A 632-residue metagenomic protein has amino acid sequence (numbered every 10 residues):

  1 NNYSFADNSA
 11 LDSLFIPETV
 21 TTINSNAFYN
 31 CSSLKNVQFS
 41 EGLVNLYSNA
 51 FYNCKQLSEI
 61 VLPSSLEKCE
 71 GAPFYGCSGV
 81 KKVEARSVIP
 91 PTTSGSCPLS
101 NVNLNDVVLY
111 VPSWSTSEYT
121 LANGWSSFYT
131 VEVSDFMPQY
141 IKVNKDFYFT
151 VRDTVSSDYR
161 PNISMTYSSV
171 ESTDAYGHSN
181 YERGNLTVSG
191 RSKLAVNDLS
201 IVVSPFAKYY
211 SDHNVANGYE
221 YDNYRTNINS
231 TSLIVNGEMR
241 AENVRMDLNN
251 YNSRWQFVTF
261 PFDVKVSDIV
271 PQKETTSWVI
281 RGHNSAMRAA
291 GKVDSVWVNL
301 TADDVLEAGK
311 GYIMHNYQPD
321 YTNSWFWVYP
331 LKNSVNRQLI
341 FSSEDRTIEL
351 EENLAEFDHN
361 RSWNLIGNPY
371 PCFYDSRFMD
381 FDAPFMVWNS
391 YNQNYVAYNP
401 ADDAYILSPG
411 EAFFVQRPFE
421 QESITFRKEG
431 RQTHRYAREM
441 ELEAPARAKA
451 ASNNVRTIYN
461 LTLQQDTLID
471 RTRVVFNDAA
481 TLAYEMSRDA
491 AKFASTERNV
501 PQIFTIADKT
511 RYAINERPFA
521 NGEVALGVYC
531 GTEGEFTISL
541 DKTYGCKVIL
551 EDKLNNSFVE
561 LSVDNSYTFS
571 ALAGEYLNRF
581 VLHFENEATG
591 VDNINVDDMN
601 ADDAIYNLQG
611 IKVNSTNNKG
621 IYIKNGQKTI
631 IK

Functional and structural regions predicted by a protein language model:
Y3-L11, N26-L34, N49-L57, A72-G79 (+2 more regions): Extracellular beta-strand-rich, repetitive "passenger/adhesive" scaffolds that bind or process carbohydrates
N8-T22, S32-N45, C54-K68, C77-T92 (+3 more regions): Structural signature of tandem-repeat unit edges
Y29, S115-Y159, L248-Y251, T259-F262 (+1 more regions): Surface-exposed repetitive/solenoidal architectures
K81-T120, G522, D541, K547-K553: Extracellular, surface-exposed repeat/solenoid domains
V155-P161, M165-Y167, V279-R281, A289 (+2 more regions): Change to "...patches in solvent-exposed regions of secreted, membrane-anchored, or virion-exposed structural
E220-Y321: Active-site-adjacent structural elements in enzyme catalytic domains
F257, K265, K292-E307, G311-I611 (+2 more regions): Compositionally biased Ser/Thr/Gly- and acidic/asparagine-rich, proline-interspersed low-complexity stretches
